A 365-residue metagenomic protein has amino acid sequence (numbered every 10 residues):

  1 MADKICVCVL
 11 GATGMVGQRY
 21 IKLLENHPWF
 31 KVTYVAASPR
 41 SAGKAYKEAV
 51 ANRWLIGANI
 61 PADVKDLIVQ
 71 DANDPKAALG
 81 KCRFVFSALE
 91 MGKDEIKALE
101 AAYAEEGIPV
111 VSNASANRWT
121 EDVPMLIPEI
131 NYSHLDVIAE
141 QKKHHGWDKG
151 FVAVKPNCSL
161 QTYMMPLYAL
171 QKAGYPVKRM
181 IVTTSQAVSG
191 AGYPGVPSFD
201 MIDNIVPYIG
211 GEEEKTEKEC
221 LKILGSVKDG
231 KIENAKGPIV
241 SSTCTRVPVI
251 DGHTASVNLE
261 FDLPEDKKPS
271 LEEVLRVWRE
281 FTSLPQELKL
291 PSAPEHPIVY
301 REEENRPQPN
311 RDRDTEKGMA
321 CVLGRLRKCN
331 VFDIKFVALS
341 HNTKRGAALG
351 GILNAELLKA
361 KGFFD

Functional and structural regions predicted by a protein language model:
M1-M201, I205-Y208, I239, C321 (+2 more regions): N-terminal Rossmann-like NAD(P) cofactor-binding subdomain of oxidoreductases, focused on the glycine-rich
P176, V188-D365: Charged docking surfaces used in two-component/phosphorelay signaling
